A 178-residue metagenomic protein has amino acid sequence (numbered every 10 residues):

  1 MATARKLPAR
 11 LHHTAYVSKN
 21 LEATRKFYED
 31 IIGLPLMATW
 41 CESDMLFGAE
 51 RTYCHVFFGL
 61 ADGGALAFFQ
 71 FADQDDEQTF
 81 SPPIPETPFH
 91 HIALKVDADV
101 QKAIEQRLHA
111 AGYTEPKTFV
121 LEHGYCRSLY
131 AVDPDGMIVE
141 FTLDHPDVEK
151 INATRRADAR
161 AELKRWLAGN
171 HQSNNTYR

Functional and structural regions predicted by a protein language model:
A2, A9, L21-E22, G64 (+4 more regions): Vicinal oxygen chelate
R5-P8, A15, H55-V56: Conserved N-terminal glycine/acidic-rich loop preference
V17-A65: Core segments of cupin and vicinal oxygen chelate
S43-L46, Q74-F80: A short, acidic/glycine-rich surface segment
F57-G59, Q70, Y130-V132: Short, well-ordered beta-strand micro-motif
E77-S81, K150-A153: A short, polar/proline- and glycine-enriched secondary-structure boundary/capping micro-motif
P146-A161: A short, polar/charged loop-to-alpha-helix boundary motif
